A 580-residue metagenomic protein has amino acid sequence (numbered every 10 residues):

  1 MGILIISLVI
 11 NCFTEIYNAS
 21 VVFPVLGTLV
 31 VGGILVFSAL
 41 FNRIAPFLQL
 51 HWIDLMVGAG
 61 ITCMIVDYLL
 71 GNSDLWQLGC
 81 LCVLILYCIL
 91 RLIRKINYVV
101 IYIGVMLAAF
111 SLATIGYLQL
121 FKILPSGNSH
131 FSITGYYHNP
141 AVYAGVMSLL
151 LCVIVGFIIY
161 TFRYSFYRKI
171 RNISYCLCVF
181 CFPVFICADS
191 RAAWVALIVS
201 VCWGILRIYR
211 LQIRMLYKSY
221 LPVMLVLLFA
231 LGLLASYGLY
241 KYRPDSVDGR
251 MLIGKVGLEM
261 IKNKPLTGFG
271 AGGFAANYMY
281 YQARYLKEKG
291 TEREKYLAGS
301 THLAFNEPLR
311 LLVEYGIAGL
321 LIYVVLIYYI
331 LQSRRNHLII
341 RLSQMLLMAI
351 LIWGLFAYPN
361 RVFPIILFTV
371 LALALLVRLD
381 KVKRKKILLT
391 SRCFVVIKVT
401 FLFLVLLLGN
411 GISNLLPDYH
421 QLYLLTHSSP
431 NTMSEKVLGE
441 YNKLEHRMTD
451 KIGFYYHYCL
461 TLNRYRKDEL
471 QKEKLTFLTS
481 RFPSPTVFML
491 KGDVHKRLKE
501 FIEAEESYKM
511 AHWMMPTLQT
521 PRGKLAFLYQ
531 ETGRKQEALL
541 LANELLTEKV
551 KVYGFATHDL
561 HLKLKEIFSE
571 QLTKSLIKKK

Functional and structural regions predicted by a protein language model:
M1-D74, G79-L107, F157-Y175, C202-Y209 (+13 more regions): Transmembrane signal-anchor hairpin modules in multi-pass inner-membrane enzymes, especially those that act on
G2-F13, V25-S38, V57-L69, S73-R91 (+7 more regions): Alpha-helical transmembrane segments of multi-pass inner-membrane proteins
G127-H130, M260, A271-E314: Interfacial juxtamembrane loops and adjacent helix segments that form the catalytic/substrate-binding surfaces
S132-I133, L197-V201, L228-P265, K295-G299 (+1 more regions): Flexible juxtamembrane loops connecting transmembrane helices in multi-pass membrane enzymes that build or modify
I327-H420, M433: Long, contiguous interaction/recruitment modules in multidomain scaffold/adaptor proteins
H446, T479-S480, M510-W513, T547: Conserved structural position within tetratricopeptide repeats
F454, V487-F488, P521, F555: TPR alpha-solenoid repeat register
